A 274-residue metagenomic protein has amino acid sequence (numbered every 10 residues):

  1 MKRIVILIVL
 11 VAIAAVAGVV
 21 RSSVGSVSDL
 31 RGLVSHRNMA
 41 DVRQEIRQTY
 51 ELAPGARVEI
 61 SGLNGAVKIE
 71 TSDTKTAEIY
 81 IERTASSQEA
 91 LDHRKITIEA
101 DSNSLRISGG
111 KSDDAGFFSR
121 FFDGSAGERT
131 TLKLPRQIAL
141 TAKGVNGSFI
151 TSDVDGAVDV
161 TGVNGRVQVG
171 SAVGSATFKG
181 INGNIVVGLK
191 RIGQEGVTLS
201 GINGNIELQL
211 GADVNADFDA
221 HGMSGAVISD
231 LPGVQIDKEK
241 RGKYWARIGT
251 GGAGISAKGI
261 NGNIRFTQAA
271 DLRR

Functional and structural regions predicted by a protein language model:
K2-T76, E82-L91, D114-K133, V234-G252 (+1 more regions): Short acidic/polar N-terminal linker immediately downstream of export determinants
E45, Y80, G110, A176-K179 (+1 more regions): Short, surface-exposed interaction patches in beta-rich subdomains that mediate adhesion/assembly near membranes
E45-A53, R57, A66-K68, H93-G170 (+4 more regions): Right-handed parallel beta-helix
A53, G62-L63, S72, P135 (+4 more regions): A short, compositionally biased micro-patch
A56, G65, A77, I138 (+2 more regions): Short beta-strand/loop motifs in extracellular/secreted proteins, especially within beta-sandwich accessory domains
S87-L91, G170-V173, G180-N182: Long amphipathic alpha-helical scaffold regions
L91-D92, D213: Short coil-to-beta strand junction motifs in C2/discoidin
